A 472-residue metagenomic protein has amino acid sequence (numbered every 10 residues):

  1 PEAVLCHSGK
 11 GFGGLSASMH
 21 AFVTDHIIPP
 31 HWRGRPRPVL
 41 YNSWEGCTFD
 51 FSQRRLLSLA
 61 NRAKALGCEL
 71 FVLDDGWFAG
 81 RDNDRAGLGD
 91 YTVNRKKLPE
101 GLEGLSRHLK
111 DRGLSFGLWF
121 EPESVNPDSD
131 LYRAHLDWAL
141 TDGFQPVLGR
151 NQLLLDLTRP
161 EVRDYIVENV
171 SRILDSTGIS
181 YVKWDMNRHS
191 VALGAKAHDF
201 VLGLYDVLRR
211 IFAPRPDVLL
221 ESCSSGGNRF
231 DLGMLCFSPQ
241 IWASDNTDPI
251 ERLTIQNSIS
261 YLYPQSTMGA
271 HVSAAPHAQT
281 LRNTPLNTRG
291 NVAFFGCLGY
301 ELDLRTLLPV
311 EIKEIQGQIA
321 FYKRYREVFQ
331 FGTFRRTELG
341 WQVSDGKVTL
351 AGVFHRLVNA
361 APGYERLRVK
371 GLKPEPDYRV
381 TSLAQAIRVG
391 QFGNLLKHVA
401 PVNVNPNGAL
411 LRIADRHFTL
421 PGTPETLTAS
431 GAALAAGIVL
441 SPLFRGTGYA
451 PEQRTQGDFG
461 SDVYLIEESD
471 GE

Functional and structural regions predicted by a protein language model:
P1-G9, D458-E467: Short Pro-Gly-centered flexible turn/kink motifs
P1-R33, R55, A60, K64: Carbohydrate-recognition beta-sandwich/jelly-roll modules in extracellular/periplasmic carbohydrate-active proteins
W32-S171, T177-Y181: Aromatic-lined carbohydrate-binding/catalytic grooves of carbohydrate-active enzymes
Y41, F71, L109, I166 (+5 more regions): Conserved, mostly hydrophobic/aromatic
N126-D164, E168, V201-R305: Glycan-recognition surfaces
N287-F334: Catalytic cores of secreted or luminal carbohydrate-active enzymes
R336-E375: Carbohydrate-binding surface patches
K370-A386: Solvent-exposed beta-hairpin/edge-strand motifs
